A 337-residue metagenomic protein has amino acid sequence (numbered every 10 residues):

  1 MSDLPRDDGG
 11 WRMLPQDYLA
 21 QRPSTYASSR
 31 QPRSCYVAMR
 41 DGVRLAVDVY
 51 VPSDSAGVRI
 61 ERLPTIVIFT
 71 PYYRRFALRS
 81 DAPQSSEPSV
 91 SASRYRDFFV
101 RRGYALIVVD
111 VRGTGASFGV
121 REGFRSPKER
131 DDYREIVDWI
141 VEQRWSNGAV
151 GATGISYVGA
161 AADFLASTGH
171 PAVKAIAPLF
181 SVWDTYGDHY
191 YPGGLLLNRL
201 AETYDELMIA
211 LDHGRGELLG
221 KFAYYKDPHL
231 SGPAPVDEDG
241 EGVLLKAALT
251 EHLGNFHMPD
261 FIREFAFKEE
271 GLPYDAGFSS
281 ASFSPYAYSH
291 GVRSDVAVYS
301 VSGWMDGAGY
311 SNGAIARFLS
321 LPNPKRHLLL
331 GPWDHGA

Functional and structural regions predicted by a protein language model:
S2-G9, A92-Y95, R101, S167-G169 (+1 more regions): Accessory cap/linker subdomain of secreted extracellular hydrolases
P15-E61: N-terminal cap/lid segment of alpha/beta-hydrolase-fold proteins
A56-E142, A337: Cap/lid segment of the alpha/beta-hydrolase catalytic domain
R144-S156: Alpha/beta-hydrolase fold nucleophile elbow
G154-F164, A308: Glycine-rich nucleophile elbow surrounding the catalytic serine of serine-hydrolase chemistry
S300-S302: Short beta-strand/loop motif that positions the catalytic acidic residue of the alpha/beta-hydrolase fold
G307-A314: Conserved alpha/beta-hydrolase "acid-adjacent" motif
L321-G336: Catalytic histidine neighborhood in serine/cysteine hydrolases with alpha/beta-hydrolase-type architecture
